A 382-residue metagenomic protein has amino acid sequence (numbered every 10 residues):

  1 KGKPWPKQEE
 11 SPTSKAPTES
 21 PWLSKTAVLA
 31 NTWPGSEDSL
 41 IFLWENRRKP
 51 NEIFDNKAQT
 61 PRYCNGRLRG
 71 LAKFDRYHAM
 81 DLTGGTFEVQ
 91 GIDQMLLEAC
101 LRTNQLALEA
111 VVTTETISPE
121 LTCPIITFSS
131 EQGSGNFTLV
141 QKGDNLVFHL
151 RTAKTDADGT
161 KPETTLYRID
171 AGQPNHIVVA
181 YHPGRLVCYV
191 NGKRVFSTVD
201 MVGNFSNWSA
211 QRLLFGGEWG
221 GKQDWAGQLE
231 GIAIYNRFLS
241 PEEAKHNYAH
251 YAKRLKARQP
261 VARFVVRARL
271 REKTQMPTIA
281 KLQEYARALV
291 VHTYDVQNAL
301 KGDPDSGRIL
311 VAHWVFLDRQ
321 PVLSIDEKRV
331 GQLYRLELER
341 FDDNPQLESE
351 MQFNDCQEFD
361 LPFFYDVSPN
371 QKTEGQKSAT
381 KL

Functional and structural regions predicted by a protein language model:
K1-F87, D93-A99, S129-E131, K245-A257: Extracytoplasmic low-complexity segments
K1-P4, I41-P50, A107-T116, K222-Y251: Extracellular, beta-strand-rich glycan-interacting domains
D38-I41, L97-T116, G135-L139, Q173-N175 (+1 more regions): A carbohydrate-recognition surface predominantly in extracellular/luminal proteins
Y63-T86, E109-S118, T138-V202: Extracellular glycan-interaction surfaces
S118-I126, L347-M351: Beta-strand acidic-aromatic groove motif in beta-rich domains, primarily in extracellular
T198-L229: Flexible glycan-contacting loops in extracellular carbohydrate-active proteins
A262-E284, V290: Structural detector for short beta-strands of small beta-barrel domains
A288-T380: Disulfide-stabilized netrin-like
